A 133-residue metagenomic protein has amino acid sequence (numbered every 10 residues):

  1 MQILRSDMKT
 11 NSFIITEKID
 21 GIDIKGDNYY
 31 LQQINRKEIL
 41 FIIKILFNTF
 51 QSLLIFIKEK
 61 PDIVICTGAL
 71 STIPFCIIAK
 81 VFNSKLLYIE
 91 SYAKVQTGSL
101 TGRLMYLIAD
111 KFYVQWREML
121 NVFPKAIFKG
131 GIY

Functional and structural regions predicted by a protein language model:
M1-M8: Short amphipathic alpha-helix
L4, I78-A79, L104-M105: Hydrophobic/aromatic ligand-binding patch that stacks against planar heteroaromatic rings of cofactors or nucleotides
M8-N11, K25-G26, N83, A109 (+1 more regions): Short, well-ordered alpha-helix to beta-strand connector turns
N11-I45, E118, K129-I132: Conserved nucleotide-sugar phosphate-binding/catalytic loop shared by glycosyltransferases and other
I39-D62, V81: An amphipathic, basic-hydrophobic alpha-helix
P61-F82: An aromatic- and histidine-rich active-site surface loop
S84-Y133: Active-site-proximal region of nucleotide-activated glycan assembly enzymes, centered on histidine/acidic-rich loops
